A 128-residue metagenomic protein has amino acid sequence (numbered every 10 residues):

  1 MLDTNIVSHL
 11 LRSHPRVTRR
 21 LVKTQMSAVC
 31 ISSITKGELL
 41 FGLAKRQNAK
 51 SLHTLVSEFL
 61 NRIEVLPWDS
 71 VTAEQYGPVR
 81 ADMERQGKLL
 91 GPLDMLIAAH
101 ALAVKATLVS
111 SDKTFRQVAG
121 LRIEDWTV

Functional and structural regions predicted by a protein language model:
M1-I31, F41-E58, V128: Short, well-structured N-terminal submotif of metal-dependent ribonuclease cores
D3, S32-T35, S111, A119: A secondary-structure boundary/capping signal
D3-T4, V17, L39, Y76 (+2 more regions): Generic structural signal for small/hydrophobic residues in well-ordered secondary structure, especially within
V7-S8, T18, G37-L40, L66 (+2 more regions): Nucleotide phosphate-binding site architecture
H9, R20, S33, R62 (+4 more regions): Residue-level recognition of specific faces of alpha-helices
E64-V109: Active-site neighborhoods of divalent-metal-dependent phosphate/nucleic-acid chemistry enzymes
A98, L102-V128: Acidic, PIN/NYN-like endoribonuclease modules and their adjacent C-terminal/linker elements
